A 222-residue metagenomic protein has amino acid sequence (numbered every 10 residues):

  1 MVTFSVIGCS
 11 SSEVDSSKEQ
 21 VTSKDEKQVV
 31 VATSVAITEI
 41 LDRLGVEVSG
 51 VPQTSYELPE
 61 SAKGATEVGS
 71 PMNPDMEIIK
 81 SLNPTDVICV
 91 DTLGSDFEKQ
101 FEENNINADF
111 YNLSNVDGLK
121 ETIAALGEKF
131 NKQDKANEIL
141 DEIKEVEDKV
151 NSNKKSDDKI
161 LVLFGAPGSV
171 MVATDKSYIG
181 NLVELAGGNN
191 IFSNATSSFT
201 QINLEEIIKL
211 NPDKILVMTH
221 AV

Functional and structural regions predicted by a protein language model:
M1-S5: Bacterial N-terminal signal peptides
V6-K18: Bacterial lipoprotein signal-peptidase II cleavage site
S17-A36: Post-signal peptide N-terminal segment of mature Sec-exported envelope proteins
S23-V29, D96-S169, N189-T196, L210: Extracytoplasmic substrate-binding proteins
V31-L93, I191: A short, structured surface patch at a secondary-structure boundary
S34, D91-T92, A195, K214 (+1 more regions): Short secondary-structure boundary segments
P52-S61, M171-T200: Alpha-helical, coiled-coil/dimerization segments enriched in small aliphatic residues
D75-C89, I106, N203-H220: Proline-aspartate-enriched helix->loop->beta-strand connector
